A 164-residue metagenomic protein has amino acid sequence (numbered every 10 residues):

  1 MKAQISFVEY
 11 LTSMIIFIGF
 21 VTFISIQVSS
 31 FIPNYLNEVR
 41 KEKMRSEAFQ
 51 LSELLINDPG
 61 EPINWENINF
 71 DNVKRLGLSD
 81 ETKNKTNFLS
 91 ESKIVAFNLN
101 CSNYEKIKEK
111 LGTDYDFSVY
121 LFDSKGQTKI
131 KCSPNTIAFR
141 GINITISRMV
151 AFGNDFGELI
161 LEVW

Functional and structural regions predicted by a protein language model:
M1-F31: N-terminal single-pass transmembrane signal-anchor helix
T22-W164: Long, compositionally biased, intrinsically disordered regions
